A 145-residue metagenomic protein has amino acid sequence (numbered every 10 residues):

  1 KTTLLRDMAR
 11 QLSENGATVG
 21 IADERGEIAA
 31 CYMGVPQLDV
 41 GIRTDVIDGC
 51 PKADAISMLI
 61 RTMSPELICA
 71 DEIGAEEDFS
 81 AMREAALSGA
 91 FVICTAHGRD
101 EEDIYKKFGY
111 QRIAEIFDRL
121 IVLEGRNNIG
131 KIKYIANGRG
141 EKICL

Functional and structural regions predicted by a protein language model:
K1, D45-G49, R112-I113: Conserved ASCE/P-loop NTPase catalytic core
K1-L12: Glycine-rich phosphate-binding P-loop
L5, G20-E24, C69-D71: Short, conserved beta-strand edge motifs with alternating hydrophobic and charged residues
A9, I56-S57, F79-R83: Generic hydrophobic/aromatic pocket-lining and core-packing "Φ" positions
S13-L59: P-loop NTPase switch/communication element
C31, A55-I56, E101-K106, G130-I132: Short, charged, surface-exposed secondary-structure boundary motifs
M63-P65, C69-G125: Conserved P-loop NTPase nucleotide-binding/switch module
E115, R119-L145: Conserved P-loop NTPase
